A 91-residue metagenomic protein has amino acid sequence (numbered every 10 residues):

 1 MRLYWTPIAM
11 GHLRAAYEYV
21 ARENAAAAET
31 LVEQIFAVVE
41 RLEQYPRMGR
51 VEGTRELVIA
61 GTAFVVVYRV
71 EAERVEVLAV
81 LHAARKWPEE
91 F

Functional and structural regions predicted by a protein language model:
R2-T54, E71, E90: Basic, Lys/Arg-enriched alpha-helical interface segments
T54, A63-V65: Short hydrophobic/aromatic beta-strand or adjacent loop that forms the aromatic wall/cage of a ligand/substrate-binding
V65, R69-F91: Enriched for short, Lys/Arg-rich terminal
